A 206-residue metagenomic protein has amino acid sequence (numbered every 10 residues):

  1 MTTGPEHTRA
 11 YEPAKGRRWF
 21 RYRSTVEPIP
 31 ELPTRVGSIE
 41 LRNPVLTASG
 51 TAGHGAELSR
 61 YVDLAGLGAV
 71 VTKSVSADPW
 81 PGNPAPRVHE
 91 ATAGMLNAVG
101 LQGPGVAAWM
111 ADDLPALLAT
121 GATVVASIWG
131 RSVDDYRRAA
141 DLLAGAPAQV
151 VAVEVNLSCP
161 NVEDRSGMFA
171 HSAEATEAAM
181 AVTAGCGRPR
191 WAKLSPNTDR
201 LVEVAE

Functional and structural regions predicted by a protein language model:
P5-H7, Y22: Low-complexity intrinsically disordered segments
F20-V124, W129-G130: N-terminal capping/small domains of soluble enzymes
V133-E206: Alpha/beta enzyme core
